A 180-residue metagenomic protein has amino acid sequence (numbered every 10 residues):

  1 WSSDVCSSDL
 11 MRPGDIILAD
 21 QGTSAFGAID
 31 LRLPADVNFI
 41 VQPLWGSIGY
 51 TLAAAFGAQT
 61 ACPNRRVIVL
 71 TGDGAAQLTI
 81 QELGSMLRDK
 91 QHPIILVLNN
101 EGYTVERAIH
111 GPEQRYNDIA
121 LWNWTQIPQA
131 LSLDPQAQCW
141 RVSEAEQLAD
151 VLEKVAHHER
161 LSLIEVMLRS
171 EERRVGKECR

Functional and structural regions predicted by a protein language model:
W1-S7, G176-C179: Short, small-residue-biased leader/transition segments that mark boundaries at the very start of proteins
S3, S8-T23: Active-site pocket-lining segments that scaffold enzyme catalytic pockets across diverse folds
F26-R174, R180: Thiamine diphosphate
